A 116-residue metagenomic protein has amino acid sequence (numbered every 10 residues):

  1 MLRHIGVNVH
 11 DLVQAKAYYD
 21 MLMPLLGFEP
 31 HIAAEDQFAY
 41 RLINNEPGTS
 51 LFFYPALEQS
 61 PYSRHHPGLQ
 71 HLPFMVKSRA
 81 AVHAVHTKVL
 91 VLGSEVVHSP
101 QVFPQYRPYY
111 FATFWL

Functional and structural regions predicted by a protein language model:
R3-H10, S63-K88, F111-L116: Vicinal oxygen chelate
V7-L51: Core segments of cupin and vicinal oxygen chelate
D20-L22, V85-L90: Short amphipathic alpha-helices in soluble, non-transmembrane regions that often serve as interface/regulatory elements
F28, E58-Q59, V102: Short beta-turn/strand-loop junction motif enriched in small, turn-promoting residues
E35, L42-K77, H83-A84: Long, continuous compositionally biased terminal/linker segments
Q37-F38, H83, V102-Y106: Short C-terminal domain-edge/linker segments immediately following a structured domain
V91-L116: Vicinal oxygen chelate
